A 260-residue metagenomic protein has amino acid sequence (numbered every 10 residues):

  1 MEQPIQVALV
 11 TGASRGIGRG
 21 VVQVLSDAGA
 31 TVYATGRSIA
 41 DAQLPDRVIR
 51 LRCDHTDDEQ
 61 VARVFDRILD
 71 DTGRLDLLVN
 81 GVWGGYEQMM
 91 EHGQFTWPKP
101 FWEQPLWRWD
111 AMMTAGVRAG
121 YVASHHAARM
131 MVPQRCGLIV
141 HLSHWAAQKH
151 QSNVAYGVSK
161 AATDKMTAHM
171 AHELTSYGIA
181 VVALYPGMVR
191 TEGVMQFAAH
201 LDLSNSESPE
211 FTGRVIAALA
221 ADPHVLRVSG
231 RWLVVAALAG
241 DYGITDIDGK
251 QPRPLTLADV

Functional and structural regions predicted by a protein language model:
S14-R15: Conserved glycine-rich cofactor-binding loop
A28-Q43: Conserved glycine-rich Rossmann-like NAD(P)H-binding loop of the short-chain dehydrogenase/reductase
D46-E59: Rossmann-fold cofactor-recognition segment
G81-W97: Conserved NAD(P)H cofactor-binding loop of Rossmann-fold oxidoreductase domains
G84-G85, P98-R108, L138-A162, T167-S176 (+1 more regions): Catalytic loop of short-chain dehydrogenase/reductase
S124-H125, A168: A short, exposed helix-loop element centered on a Lys and neighboring polar residues
A183, L201-V260: C-terminal helical subdomain
